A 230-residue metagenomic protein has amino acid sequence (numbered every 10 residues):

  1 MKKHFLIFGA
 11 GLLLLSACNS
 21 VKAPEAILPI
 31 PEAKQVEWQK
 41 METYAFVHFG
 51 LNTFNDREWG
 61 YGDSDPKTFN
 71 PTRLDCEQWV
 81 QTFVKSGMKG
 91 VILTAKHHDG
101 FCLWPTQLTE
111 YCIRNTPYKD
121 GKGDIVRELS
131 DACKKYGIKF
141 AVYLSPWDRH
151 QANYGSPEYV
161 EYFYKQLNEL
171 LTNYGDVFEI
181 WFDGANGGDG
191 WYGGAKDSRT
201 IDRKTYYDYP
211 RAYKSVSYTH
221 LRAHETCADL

Functional and structural regions predicted by a protein language model:
M1-A23: Bacterial Sec-dependent N-terminal signal peptides
A23-F101: N-terminal structural segment of carbohydrate-active enzymes
M41-T43, M88-K89, Y136-F140, D176-F178: Short, well-ordered coil/turn segments that N-cap beta-strands
G60-D75, Q107-G123, D148-V160, A185-G188 (+1 more regions): The substrate-binding groove and active-site-proximal loops of carbohydrate-active enzymes, especially glycoside
T82, K122, L129-A132, Y136 (+1 more regions): An active-site-proximal structural segment forming one wall of the substrate-binding cleft that immediately precedes
A95-H97, Y143-Q151, Q166-A195: Active-site groove signature of glycoside hydrolases
H98-K139: Aromatic-lined substrate-binding rim segments of carbohydrate-active enzymes
T219-T226: Conserved small/polar residues in nucleotide/adenosyl-binding loops
